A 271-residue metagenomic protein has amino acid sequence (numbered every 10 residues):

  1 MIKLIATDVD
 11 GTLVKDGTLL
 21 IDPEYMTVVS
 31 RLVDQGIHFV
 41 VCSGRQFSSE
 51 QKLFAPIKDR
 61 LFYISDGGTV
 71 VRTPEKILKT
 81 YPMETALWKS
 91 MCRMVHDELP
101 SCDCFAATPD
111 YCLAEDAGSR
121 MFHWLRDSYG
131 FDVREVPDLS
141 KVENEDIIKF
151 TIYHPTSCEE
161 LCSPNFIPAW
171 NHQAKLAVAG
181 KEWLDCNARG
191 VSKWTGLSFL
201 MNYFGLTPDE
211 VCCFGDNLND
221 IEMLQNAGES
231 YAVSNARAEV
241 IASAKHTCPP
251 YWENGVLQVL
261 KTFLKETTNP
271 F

Functional and structural regions predicted by a protein language model:
M1-L4, D22, D185-F271: Mg2+-dependent phosphoryl-transfer enzymes with acidic/Ser/Thr/Gly-rich catalytic loops
K3-T18: Asp-based phosphoryl-transfer active-site loop
V9, R45, G215-N217: Active-site metal-binding loops of divalent metal-dependent hydrolases
L20-F122: Active-site phosphate-binding/coordination module
G36-V40, D59-L61, I148-K149, D209-E210 (+1 more regions): Short active-site oxyanion
E50-F54, C162, F166, L224 (+2 more regions): Hydrophobic packing residues within well-ordered alpha-helices of enzyme cores
I57-D59, G67, A169-H172, N226-A227 (+1 more regions): Short, structured coil segments at secondary-structure junctions
M94, S101-F214, L218-E222, N226 (+1 more regions): Conserved acidic, metal-coordinating active-site core of Asp-based, Mg2+-dependent phosphoryl-transfer enzymes
